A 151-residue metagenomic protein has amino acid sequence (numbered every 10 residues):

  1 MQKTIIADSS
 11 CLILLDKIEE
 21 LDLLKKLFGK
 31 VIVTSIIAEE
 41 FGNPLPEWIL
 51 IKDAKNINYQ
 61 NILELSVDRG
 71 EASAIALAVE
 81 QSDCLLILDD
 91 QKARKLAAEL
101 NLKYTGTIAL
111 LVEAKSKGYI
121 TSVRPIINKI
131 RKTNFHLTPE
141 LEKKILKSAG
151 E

Functional and structural regions predicted by a protein language model:
M1-K3, G150-E151: Short, Lys/Arg-enriched, disordered terminal segments
Q2-C84, Q91, L100-L102, P125 (+1 more regions): Active-site-proximal, substrate-binding regions of enzyme catalytic domains and RNA-binding/basic surfaces
K26-F28, D89, T107, Y119: A generic membrane alpha-helix/interface feature
S35-A38, N43, R94-E151: Acidic, PIN/NYN-like endoribonuclease modules and their adjacent C-terminal/linker elements
